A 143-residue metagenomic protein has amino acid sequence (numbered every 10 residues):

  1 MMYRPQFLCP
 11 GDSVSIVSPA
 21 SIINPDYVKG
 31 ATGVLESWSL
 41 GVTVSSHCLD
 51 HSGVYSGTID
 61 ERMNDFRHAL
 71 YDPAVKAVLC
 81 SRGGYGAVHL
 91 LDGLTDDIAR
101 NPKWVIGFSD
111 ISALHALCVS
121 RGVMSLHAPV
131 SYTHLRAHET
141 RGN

Functional and structural regions predicted by a protein language model:
M1-A74: ATP/NTP phosphate-donor binding region
P25, G86-V88, L114-H115: Short, well-ordered alpha-helical microsegments
M63-R67, V123-Y132: A polyampholytic, Gly/Pro-enriched intrinsically disordered region
A69-Y71, L90, A116-L117, L126: Hydrophobic structural segments
A77-V88, F108: N-terminal glycine-rich "phosphate-gripper" loop used for MgATP/nucleotide binding and carboxylate activation
G84-A99: Short Gly/Thr/Asp-enriched flexible loops that form oxyanion-binding sites at enzyme active sites
D96-C118, M124-V130: Short, acidic/small-residue loops that bind anionic groups at enzyme active sites
T133-G142: Conserved small/polar residues in nucleotide/adenosyl-binding loops
